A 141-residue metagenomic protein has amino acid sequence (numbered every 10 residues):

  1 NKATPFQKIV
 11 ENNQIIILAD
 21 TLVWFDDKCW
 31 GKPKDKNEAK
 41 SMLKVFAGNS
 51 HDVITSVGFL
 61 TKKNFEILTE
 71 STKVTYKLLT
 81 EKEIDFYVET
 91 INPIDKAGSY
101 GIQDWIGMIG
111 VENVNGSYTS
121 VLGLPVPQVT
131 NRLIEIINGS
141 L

Functional and structural regions predicted by a protein language model:
N1-L141: Anionic-ligand binding patches
